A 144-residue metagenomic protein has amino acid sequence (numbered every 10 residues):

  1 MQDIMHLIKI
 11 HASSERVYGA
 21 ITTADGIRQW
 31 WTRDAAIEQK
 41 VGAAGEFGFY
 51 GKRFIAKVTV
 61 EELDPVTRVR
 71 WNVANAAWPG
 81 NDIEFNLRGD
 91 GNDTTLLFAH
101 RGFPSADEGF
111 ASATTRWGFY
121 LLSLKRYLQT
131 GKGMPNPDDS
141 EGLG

Functional and structural regions predicted by a protein language model:
M1-A36: Hydrophobic ligand-binding cavity/cleft-lining segments
D3-L7, A44, I55, R68 (+2 more regions): Intrinsic-disorder/low-complexity, polar/charged segments enriched in Ser/Thr/Lys/Arg/Asp/Glu/Gln
I8, A56-E62, V73, D82-G89: Hydrophobic/aromatic beta-strand elements that line small-molecule binding cavities or substrate pockets in beta-rich
H11-E15, E61-V66, N86-T95: A short, structured loop/turn motif at beta-sheet edges
V17-Y18, I27, G45, V60 (+4 more regions): Hydrophobic pocket/interface hotspot
Q29, D34-N75: Glycine-rich portal/gate segments that line the openings of hydrophobic small-molecule binding cavities
N75-R126, P135-P137: Beta-strand/loop substructures that line and gate deep hydrophobic ligand-binding cavities in soluble
K132-G144: Acidic/histidine-enriched, glycine/proline-rich intrinsically disordered or flexible terminal extensions
